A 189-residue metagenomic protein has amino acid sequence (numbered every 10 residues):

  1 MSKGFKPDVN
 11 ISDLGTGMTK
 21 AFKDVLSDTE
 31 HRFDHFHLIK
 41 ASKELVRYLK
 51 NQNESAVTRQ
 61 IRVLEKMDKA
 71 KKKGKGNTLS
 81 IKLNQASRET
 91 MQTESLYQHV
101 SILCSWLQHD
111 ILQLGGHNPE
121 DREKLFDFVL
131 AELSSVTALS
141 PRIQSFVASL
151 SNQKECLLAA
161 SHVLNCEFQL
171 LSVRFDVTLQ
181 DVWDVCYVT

Functional and structural regions predicted by a protein language model:
M1-S2: Short conserved beta-strand segments at catalytic cores or DNA/RNA-binding microdomains of nucleic-acid binding
F5, S12-K20, R62-T189: Acidic/histidine-rich catalytic cores and adjacent linkers of DNA breakage/strand-transfer/modification proteins
N10-E65: Conserved beta-strand -> loop -> alpha-helix junction used to position metal-binding or nucleic-acid-contacting
